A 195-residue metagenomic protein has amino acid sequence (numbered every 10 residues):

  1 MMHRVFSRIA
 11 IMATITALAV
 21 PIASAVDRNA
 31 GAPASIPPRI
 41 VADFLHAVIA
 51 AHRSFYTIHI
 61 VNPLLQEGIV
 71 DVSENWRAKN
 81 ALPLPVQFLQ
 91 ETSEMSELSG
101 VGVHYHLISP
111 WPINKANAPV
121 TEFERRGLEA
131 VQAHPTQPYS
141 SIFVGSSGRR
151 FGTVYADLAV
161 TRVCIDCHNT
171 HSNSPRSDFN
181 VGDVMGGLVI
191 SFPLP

Functional and structural regions predicted by a protein language model:
M2-I11: Bacterial N-terminal signal peptides that target proteins for export
A10-A19: Bacterial N-terminal signal peptides
A23-A159, N173-P195: Extracytoplasmic c-type cytochrome modules immediately beyond a signal peptide or single-pass transmembrane anchor
V160-S172: The canonical Cys-X-X-Cys-His
